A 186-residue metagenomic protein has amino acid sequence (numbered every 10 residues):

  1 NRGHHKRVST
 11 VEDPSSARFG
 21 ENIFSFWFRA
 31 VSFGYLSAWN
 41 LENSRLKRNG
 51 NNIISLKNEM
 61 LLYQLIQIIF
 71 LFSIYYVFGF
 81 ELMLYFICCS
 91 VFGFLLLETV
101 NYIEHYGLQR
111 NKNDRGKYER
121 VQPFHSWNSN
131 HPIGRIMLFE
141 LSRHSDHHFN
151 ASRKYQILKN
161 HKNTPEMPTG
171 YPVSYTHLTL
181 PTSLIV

Functional and structural regions predicted by a protein language model:
N1-R7, V100-L108, M137-S152: Histidine-centered catalytic micro-motifs
V8-K117: Hydrophobic transmembrane alpha-helical segments that form the core helix bundle of multi-pass membrane enzymes
R18, A151-S174: Hydrophobic alpha-helical transmembrane segments and immediately flanking/interface helices in integral membrane
F92, R135, P165-E166: A general structural signal for short secondary-structure junctions and capping/turn motifs
L96, L138, T169-V173: Short amphipathic alpha-helical surface patches that serve as generic macromolecular interface elements
E119-E140: Cytosolic juxtamembrane regulatory segments of multi-pass membrane proteins
T176-T182: Conserved small/polar residues in nucleotide/adenosyl-binding loops
